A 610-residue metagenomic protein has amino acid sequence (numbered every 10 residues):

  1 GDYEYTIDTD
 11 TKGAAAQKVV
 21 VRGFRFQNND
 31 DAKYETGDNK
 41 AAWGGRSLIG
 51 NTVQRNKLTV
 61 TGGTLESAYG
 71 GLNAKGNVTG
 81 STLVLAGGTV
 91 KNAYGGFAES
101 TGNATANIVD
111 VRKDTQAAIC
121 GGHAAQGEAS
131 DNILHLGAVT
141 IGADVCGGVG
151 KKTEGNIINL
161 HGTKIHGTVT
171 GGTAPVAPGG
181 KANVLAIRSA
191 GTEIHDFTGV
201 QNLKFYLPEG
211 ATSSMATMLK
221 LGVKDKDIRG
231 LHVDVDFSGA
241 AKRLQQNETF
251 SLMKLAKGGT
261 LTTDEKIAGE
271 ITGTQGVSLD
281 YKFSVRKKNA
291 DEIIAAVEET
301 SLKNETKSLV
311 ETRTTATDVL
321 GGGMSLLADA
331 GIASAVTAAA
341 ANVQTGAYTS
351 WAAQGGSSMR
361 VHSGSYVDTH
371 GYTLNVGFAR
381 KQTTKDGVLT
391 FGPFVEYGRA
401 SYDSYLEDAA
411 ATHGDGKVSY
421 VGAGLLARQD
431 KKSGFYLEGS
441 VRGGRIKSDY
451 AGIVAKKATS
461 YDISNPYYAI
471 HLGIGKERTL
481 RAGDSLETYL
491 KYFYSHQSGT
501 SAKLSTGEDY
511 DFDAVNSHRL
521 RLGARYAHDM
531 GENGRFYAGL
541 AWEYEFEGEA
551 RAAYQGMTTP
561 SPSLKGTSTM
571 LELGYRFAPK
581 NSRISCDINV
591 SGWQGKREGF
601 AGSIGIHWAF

Functional and structural regions predicted by a protein language model:
G1, D10-A68, Q344-G355: N-terminal segments that cap or nucleate solenoid repeat domains
G1-D31, A86, G137, S189-F197 (+1 more regions): Extracellular, surface-exposed repeat architectures
V20, W43, T59, Y69 (+13 more regions): Extracellular beta-strand solenoid repeats
L83, L374-V376, A423-L425, I470-I474 (+4 more regions): Membrane-embedded beta-strands of outer-membrane beta-barrel proteins, especially the hydrophobic/small aromatic
K152-S251: Extracellular beta-strand/loop-rich repeat segments of large surface/secreted proteins
K303-A482, L486, D587-K596, A601: Outer membrane beta-barrel translocator domains of Type V secretion systems
L309-E311, S365-Y366, L406-D415, K447-S464 (+2 more regions): Solvent-exposed, glycine/polar-rich loop segments of beta-barrel outer-membrane systems
D509-F610: Outer membrane beta-barrel transmembrane domains
